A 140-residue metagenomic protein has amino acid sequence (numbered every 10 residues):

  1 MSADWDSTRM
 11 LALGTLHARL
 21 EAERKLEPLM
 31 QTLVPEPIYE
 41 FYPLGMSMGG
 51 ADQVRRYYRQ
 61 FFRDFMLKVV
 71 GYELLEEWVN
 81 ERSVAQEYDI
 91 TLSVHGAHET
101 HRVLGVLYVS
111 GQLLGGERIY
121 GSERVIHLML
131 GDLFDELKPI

Functional and structural regions predicted by a protein language model:
M1-D4, F62-I140: A beta-strand edge to alpha-helix "cap/lid" segment located at domain peripheries
M1-P35, E136-I140: Short, low-complexity N-terminal intrinsically disordered segments enriched in polar/charged residues
M10, G14, A51-R55, T100: A structural signal for well-ordered alpha-helical scaffolds and beta->alpha junctions
H17, L29-M30, P37, G50 (+4 more regions): Hydrophobic pocket/interface hotspot
H17-L20, E40, T91: Alpha-helix C-capping/helix-to-loop hinge sites
L26-V79: A solvent-exposed, acidic/Ser-Thr-rich amphipathic alpha-helical stretch
